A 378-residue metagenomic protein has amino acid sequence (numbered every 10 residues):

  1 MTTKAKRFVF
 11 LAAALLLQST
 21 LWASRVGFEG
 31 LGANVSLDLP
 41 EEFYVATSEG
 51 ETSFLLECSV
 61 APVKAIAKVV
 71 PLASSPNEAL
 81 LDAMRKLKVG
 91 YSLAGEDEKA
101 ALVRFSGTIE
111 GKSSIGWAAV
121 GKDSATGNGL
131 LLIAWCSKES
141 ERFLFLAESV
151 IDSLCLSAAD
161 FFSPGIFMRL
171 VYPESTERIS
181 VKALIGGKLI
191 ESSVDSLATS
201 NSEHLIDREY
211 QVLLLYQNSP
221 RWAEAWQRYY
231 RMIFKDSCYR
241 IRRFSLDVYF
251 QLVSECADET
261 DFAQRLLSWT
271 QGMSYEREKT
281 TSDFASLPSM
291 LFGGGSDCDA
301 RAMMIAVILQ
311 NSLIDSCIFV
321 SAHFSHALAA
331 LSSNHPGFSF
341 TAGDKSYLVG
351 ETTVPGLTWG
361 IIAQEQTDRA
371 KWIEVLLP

Functional and structural regions predicted by a protein language model:
T2-V9: Bacterial N-terminal signal peptides that target proteins for export
L11-Q18: Bacterial N-terminal signal peptides
S24-E49: N-terminal "mature-domain start" segment
F43, A134-V171: Surface-exposed amphipathic alpha-helical segments
V45-C136: Conserved polar/disulfide-associated segments of primarily extracytoplasmic proteins
I185-Y239: Secretory-pathway-linked proteins and extracytosolic
W226-G293, T353: Secondary-structure boundary elements
C256, P288, A300-P378: Hydrophobic/aromatic-rich core segments of domains that either
